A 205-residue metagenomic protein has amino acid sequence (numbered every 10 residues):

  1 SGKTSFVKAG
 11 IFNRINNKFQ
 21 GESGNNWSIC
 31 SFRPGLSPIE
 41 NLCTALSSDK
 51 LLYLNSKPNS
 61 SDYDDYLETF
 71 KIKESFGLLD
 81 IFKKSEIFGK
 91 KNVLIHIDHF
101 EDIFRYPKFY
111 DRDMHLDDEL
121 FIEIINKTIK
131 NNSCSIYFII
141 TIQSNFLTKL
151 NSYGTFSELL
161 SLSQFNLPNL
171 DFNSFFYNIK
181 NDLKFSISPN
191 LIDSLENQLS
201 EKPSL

Functional and structural regions predicted by a protein language model:
S1-L205: Amphipathic helix/helix-loop-helix segment enriched in hydrophobic residues with interspersed Lys/Arg and occasional
